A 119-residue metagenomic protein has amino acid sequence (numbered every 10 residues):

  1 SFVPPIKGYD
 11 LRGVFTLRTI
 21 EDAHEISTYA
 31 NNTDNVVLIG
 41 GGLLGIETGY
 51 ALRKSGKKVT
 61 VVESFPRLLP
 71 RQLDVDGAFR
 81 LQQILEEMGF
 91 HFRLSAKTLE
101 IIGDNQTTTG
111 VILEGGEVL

Functional and structural regions predicted by a protein language model:
S1-V37, G110-V118: FAD-binding core/adjacent interface of flavoenzyme oxidoreductases
V3-I6, T48-G49, R71, G103: Short glycine-/acidic-enriched loop or helix-start segments at secondary-structure transitions that form or flank
R12-F15, I46-T48, G89: Short acidic/polar alpha-helix capping motifs at helix-coil junctions
F15-R18, V36-I39, T60, L81-L85: Short, surface-exposed linear patches
R18-E21, L43, A96: Short beta->alpha linker loops
E21, E47, R80: Short Gly/charged-rich anion-binding patches and loops
E25-L73, T108: Rossmann-like NAD(P)H-binding beta-loop-alpha module
S55-L119: A Rossmann-like FAD-binding core segment of flavoenzymes
